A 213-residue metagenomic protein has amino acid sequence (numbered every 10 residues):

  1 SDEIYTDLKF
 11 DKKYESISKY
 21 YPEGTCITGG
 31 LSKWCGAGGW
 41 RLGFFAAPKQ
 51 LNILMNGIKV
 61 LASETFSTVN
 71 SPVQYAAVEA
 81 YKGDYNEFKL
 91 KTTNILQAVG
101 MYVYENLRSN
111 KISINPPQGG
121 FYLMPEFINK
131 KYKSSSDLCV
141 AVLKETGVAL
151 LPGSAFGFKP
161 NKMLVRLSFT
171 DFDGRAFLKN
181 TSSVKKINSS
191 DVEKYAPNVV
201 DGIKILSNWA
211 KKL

Functional and structural regions predicted by a protein language model:
S1-K12: Catalytic PLP-binding core of fold-type I/II PLP enzymes
D2, G43, A77, L96 (+3 more regions): Generic structural signal for small/hydrophobic residues in well-ordered secondary structure, especially within
E23-N94, M101-E105, K185, S189 (+1 more regions): Conserved core segment of the aminotransferase class I/II
L31-S32, I112, G153-G157: Short, solvent-exposed loop/turn elements at beta->coil junctions and helix N-caps that rim active or binding pockets
P48, K82, E126-I128, T170-F172: Residue-level recognition of strand-loop junctions within catalytic nucleotide-signaling folds
V78, N94-Y104, I114-F127, M163: Conserved glycine-rich beta-strand-loop-beta hairpin in the small C-terminal domain of fold type I
K131-D137, R175-L178: Short, conserved charged micro-motifs
A141-L150, F156-L213: PLP-dependent enzyme catalytic core of the Aspartate aminotransferase-like
